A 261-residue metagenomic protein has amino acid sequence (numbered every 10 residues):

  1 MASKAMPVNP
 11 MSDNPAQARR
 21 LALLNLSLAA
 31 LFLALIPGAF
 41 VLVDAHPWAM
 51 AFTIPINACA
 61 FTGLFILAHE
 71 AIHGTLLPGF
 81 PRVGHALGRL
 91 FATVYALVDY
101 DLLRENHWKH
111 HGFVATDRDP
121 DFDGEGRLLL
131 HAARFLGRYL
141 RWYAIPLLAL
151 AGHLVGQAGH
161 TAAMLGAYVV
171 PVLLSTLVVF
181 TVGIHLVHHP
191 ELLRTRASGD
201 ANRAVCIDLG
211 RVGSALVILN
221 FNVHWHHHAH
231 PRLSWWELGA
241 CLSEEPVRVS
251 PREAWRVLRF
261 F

Functional and structural regions predicted by a protein language model:
A2-P47: Topogenic membrane-insertion module of multi-pass membrane proteins
L31-L35, A60-F61, F65, A96 (+1 more regions): Alpha-helical transmembrane segments of multipass membrane proteins
A45-A49, P78-A86, G159-A162, V212: Membrane-helix interface segments
A51-A58, T116-A215, L219: Hydrophobic transmembrane alpha-helical segments that form the core helix bundle of multi-pass membrane enzymes
A58-I66, I218-L219, V223: Active-site alpha-helix of zinc metalloproteases
F65, H73, L103, A115 (+1 more regions): Alpha-helical transmembrane segments and their lipid-water interface positions in multi-pass membrane proteins
I66-H73, L77, H110-H111: Active-site recognition of the HExxH zinc-binding catalytic motif
G79-L128, H189-F261: Membrane-proximal soluble regions of multi-pass membrane proteins
